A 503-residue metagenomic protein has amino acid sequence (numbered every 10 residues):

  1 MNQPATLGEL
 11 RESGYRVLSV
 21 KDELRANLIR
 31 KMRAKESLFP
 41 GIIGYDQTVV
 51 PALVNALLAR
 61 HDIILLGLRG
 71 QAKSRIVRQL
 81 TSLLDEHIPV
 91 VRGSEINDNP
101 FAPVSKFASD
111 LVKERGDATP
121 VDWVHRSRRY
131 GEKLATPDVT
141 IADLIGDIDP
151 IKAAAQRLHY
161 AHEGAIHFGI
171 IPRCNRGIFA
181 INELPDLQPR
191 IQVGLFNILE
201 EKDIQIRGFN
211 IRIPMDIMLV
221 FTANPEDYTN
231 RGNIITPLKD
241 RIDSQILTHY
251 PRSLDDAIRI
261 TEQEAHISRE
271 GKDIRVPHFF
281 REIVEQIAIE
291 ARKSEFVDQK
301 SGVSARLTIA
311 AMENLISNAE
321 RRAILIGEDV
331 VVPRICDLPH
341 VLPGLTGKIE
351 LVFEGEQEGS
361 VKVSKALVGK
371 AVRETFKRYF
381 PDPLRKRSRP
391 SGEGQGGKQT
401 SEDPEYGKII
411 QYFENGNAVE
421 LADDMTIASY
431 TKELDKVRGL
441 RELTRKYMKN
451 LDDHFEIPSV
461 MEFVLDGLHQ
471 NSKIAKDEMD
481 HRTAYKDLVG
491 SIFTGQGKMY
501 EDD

Functional and structural regions predicted by a protein language model:
G14-N27, A155, T229-N233, K239-S301 (+3 more regions): Conserved C-terminal "switch" segment of AAA+ ATPases
G14-S19, R30-V49: Dynamic helix-loop-helix/coil hinge segments at AAA+ ATPase domain boundaries and subdomain interfaces
Y45-D46, V54-R60, L68-R69, I171-C174 (+1 more regions): Phosphate-binding P-loop
A59-I63, I289-V297, I309-V330, G344 (+1 more regions): AAA+ ATPase "lid" subdomain C-terminal helix
A72-K73: Conserved glycine(s) of the Walker
I76, L80: Hydrophobic positions on the alpha1 helix immediately C-terminal to the Walker A/P-loop
L84-D122, S127-I170, N175-K272, S317-I326: Canonical AAA+ ATPase core
K300, E320-R389, G396-D503: C-terminal engagement/docking regions of AAA+ P-loop ATPases
